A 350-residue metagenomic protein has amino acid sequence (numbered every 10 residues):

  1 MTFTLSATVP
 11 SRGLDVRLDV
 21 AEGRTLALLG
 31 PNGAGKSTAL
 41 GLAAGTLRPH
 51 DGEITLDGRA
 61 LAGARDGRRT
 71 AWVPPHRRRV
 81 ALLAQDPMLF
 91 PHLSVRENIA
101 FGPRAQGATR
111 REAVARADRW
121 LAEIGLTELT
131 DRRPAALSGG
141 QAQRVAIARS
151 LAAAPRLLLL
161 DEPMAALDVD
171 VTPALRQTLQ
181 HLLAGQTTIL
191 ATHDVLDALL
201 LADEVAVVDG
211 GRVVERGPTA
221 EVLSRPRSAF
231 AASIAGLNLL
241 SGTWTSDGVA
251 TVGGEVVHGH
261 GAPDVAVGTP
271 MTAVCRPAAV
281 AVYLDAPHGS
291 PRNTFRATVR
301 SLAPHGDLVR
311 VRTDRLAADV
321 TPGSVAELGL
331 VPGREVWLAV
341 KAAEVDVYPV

Functional and structural regions predicted by a protein language model:
F3-T25, L29-S37, L42, R48 (+1 more regions): Non-catalytic connector elements of ABC transporters
S37, R78, Q141-R144: Conserved ABC ATPase nucleotide-binding domain "signature" region
T46, R77-V80, Q85-H92, D194: Catalytic "switch" loops of ABC-type ATPases
H50-G63, V213: ABC nucleotide-binding domain "signature motif"
A60-A81, A105-R111, V222, P226: ABC ATPase NBD coupling module
L61, T70, F90, P134-A135 (+2 more regions): Conserved ABC ATPase nucleotide-binding domain signature region
S94-R227: ABC ATPase nucleotide-binding domains
T219-T245: ABC transporter nucleotide-binding domain
